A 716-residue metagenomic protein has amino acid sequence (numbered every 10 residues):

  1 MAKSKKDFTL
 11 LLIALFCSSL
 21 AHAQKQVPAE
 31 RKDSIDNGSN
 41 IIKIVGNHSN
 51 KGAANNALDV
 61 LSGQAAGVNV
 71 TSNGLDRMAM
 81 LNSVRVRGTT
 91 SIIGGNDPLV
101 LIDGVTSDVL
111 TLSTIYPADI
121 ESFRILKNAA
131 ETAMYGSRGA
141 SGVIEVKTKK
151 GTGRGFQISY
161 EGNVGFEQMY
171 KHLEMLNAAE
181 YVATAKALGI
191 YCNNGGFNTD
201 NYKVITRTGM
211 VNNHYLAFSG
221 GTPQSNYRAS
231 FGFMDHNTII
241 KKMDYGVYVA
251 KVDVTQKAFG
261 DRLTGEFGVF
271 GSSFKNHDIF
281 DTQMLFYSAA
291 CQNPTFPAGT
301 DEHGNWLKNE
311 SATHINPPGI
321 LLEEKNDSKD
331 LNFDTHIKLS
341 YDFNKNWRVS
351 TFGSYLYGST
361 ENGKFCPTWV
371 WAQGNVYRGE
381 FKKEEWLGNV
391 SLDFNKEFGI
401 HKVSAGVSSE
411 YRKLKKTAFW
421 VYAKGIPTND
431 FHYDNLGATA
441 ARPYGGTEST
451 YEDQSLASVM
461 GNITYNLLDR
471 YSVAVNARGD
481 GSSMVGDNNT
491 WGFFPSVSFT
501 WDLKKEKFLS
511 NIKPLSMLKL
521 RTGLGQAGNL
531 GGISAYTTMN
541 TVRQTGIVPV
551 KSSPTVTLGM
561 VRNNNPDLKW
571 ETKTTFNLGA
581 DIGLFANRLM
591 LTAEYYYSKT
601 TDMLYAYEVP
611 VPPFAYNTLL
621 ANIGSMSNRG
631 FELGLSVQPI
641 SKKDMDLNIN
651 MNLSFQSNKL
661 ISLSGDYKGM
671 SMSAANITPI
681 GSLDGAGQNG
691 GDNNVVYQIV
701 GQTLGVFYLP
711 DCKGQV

Functional and structural regions predicted by a protein language model:
M1-A258, L263-S272, P318, N332-D334 (+3 more regions): Short, small/polar-rich motifs associated with maturation and membrane association, primarily at protein termini
G209-N212, D253-F259, F267-S273, W306 (+4 more regions): Extracellular/periplasmic, surface-exposed regions of secreted and cell-surface proteins
G246, P367-V370: Short, conserved phosphate-binding/catalytic loop or strand-edge motifs used in phosphoryl-/nucleotidyl-transfer
N276-A290, L663-K668: Low-complexity intrinsically disordered tracts that form flexible linkers/tails across taxa
Q283-P318: Acidic, glycine-rich flexible loop segments
